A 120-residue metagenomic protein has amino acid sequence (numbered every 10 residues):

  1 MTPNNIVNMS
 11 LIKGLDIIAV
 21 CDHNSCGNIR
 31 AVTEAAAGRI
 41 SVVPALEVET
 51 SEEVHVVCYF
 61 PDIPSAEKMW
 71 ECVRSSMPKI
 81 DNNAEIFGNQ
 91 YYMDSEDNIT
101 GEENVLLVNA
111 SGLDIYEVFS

Functional and structural regions predicted by a protein language model:
M1-E52: An N-terminally biased module of ancient metal coordination in phosphate/nucleic-acid-related enzymes
A35-S120: Extended substrate/RNA-proximal surfaces in nucleic-acid metabolism proteins
